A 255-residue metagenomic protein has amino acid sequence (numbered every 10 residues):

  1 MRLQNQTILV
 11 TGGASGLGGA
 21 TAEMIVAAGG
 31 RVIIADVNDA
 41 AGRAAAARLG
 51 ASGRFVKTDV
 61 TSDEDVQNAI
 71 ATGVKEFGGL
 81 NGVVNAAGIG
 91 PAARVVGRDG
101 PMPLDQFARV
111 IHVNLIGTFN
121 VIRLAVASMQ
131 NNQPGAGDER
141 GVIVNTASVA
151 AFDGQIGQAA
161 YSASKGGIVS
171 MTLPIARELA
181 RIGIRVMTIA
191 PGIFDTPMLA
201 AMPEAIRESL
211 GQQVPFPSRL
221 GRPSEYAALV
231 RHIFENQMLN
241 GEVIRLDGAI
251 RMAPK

Functional and structural regions predicted by a protein language model:
R2-I33: Canonical Rossmann dinucleotide-binding motif of NAD(H)/NADP(H)-dependent dehydrogenases/reductases, specifically
N81, I89, G100-I122, V144 (+1 more regions): Catalytic Tyr-X3-Lys loop
G90-A108, A127, N131-G137, G157-A160 (+1 more regions): Conserved mid-core segment of classical short-chain dehydrogenase/reductases
I122, S164, T172: Active-site helix of classical SDR
A127, A176-E178: Alpha-helical segment proximal to the catalytic Tyr-Lys
S148: Residue(s) in the substrate-gating loop at a strand-loop-helix junction that position the organic substrate next
D153, R231, M238-K255: Short C-terminal tail/terminal secondary-structure segment of NAD(P)H-dependent dehydrogenase/reductase domains
V214-Y226: A conserved structural motif in NAD(P)-dependent oxidoreductases
